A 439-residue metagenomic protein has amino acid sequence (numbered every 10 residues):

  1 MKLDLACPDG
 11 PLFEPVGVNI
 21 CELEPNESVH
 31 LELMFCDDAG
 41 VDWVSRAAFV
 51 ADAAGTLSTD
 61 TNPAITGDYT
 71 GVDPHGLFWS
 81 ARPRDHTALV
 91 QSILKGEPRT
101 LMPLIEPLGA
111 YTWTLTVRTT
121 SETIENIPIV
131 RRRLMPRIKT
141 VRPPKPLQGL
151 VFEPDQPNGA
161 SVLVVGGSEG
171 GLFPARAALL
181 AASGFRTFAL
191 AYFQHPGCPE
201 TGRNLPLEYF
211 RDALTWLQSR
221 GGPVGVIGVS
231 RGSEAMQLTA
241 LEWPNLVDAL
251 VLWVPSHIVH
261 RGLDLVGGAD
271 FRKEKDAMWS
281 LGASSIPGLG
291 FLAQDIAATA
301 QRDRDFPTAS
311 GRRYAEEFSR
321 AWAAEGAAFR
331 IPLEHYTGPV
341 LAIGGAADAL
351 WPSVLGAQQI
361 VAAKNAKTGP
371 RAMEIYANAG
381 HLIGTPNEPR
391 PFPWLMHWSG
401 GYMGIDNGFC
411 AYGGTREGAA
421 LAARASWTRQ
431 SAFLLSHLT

Functional and structural regions predicted by a protein language model:
D4-P11, V16-G17, D42-S45, V50-D52 (+1 more regions): N-terminal cap/lid segment of alpha/beta-hydrolase-fold proteins
N158-G167: Short beta-strand element of the alpha/beta-hydrolase
A181-G197: Conserved alpha/beta-hydrolase
E200-R220, E234-L238: Alpha/beta-hydrolase active-site loop
L238-E316: Hydrolase active-site cap/lid region
Y336, A342-G344, D348: Short beta-strand/loop motif that positions the catalytic acidic residue of the alpha/beta-hydrolase fold
A349-Q358, G384-T385: Conserved alpha/beta-hydrolase "acid-adjacent" motif
R390-T439: Catalytic active-site module of serine/aspartate enzymes centered on a nucleophile-bearing elbow/loop
